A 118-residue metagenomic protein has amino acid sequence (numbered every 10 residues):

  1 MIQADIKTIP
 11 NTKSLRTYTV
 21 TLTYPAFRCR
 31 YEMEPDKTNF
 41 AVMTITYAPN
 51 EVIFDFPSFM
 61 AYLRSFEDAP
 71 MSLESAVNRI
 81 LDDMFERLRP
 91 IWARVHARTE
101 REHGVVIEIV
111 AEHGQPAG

Functional and structural regions predicted by a protein language model:
M1-G118: N-terminal intrinsically disordered, cationic/polar leader segments that include organellar targeting peptides
